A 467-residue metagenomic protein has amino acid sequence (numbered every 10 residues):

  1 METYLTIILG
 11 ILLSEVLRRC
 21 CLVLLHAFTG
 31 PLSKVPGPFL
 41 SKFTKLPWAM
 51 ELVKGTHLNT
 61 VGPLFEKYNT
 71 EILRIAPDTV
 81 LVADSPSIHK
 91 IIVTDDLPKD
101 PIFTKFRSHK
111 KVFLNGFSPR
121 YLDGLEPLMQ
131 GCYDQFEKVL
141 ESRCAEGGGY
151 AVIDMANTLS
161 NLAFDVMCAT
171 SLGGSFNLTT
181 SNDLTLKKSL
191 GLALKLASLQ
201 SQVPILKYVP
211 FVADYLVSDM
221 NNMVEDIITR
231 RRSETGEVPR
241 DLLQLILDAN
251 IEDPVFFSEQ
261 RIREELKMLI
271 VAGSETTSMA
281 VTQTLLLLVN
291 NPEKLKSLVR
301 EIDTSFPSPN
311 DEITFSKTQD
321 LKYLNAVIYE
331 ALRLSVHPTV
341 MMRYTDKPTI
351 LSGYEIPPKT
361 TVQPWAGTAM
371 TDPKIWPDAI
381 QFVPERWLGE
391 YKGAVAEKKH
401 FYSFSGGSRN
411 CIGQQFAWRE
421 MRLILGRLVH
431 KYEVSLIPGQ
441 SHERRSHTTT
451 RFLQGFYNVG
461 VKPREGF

Functional and structural regions predicted by a protein language model:
M1-Y4, F452-F467: C-terminal helix/juxtamembrane-tail motif
E2-S108, D123, P127-S142, L162 (+6 more regions): N-terminal membrane-proximal hinge/A-helix region immediately C-terminal to the signal-anchor transmembrane segment
L32-P36, V53-G55, P119-D123, S233-G236 (+2 more regions): Conserved, non-catalytic sequence blocks in retroelement Pol enzymes and Pol-derived host proteins
L40, Q130, G149, T185-S189 (+10 more regions): Cytochrome P450 I-helix active-site segment
K99-S108, G124-V281: Cytochrome P450 heme-thiolate monooxygenase catalytic core
F176, P292-K294, Q414-F452: Cytochrome P450 heme-binding "Cys pocket" and the immediately downstream C-terminal segment
P364-K392: Conserved cytochrome P450 K-helix/beta-meander segment immediately N-terminal to the heme-binding cysteine loop
